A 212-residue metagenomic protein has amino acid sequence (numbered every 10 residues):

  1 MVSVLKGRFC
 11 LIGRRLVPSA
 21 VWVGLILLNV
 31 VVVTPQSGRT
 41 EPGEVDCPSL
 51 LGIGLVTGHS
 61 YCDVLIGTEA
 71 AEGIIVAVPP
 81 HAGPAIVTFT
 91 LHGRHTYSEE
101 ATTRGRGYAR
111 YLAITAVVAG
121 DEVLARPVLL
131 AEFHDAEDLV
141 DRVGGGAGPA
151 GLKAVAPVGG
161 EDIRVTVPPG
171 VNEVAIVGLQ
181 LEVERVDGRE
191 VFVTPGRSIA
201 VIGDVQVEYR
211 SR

Functional and structural regions predicted by a protein language model:
M1-R14: N-terminal secretory signal peptides that target proteins for export/translocation
S19-V31: Bacterial N-terminal signal peptides
G38-T68: N-terminal leader/pro-regions and domain N-caps
V78-T103: Contiguous beta-strand segments within globular domains
A82-V87, V165-E182: Noncatalytic modules at the cell exterior or secretory-pathway interfaces, chiefly beta-strand-rich lectin/adhesion
A101-A113: Short coil-to-beta strand junction motifs in C2/discoidin
A125-T166, V183: Extended, solvent-exposed segments with strong compositional bias
L181-R212: Exposed low-complexity, polar/acidic, P/S/T/G-rich flexible segments that act as propeptides, protease-susceptible
